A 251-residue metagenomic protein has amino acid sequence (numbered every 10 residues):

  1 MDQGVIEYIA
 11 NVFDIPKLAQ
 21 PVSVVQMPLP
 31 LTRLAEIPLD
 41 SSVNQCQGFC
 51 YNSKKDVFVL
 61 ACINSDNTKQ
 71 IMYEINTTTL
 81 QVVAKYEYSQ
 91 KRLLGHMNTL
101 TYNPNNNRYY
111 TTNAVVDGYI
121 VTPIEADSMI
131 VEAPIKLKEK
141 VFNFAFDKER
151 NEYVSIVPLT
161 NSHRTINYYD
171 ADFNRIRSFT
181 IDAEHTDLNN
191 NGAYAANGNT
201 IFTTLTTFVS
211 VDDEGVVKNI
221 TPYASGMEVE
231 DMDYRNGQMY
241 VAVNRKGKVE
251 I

Functional and structural regions predicted by a protein language model:
V12-P30, F58-Y88: Beta-propeller domains
P30-S41, Q81-K91, I130-K136, N174-H185 (+1 more regions): A short beta-strand motif characteristic of beta-propeller blades
I37-T68, H96-N98: Beta-strand-rich domains and repeat architectures in extracellular enzymes and scaffolds, especially beta-propellers
S42-C50, R92-T101, K136-E149, E184-A195 (+1 more regions): Repeated scaffold domains used in trafficking and secretory/extracellular systems, primarily beta-propellers
K54-D56, N105-N107, E149-N151, N197-N199 (+1 more regions): Short coil/turn segments that connect the beta-strands within blades of beta-propeller domains
N67-Y73, D117-P123, N161-Y169, T206-D212 (+1 more regions): Structural motif
L80-R108, N113: Blade-loop segments of beta-propeller domains
E230-I251: Blade-level signature of beta-propeller repeat domains, shared across WD40, Kelch, NHL, RCC1 and BNR/Asp-box propellers
